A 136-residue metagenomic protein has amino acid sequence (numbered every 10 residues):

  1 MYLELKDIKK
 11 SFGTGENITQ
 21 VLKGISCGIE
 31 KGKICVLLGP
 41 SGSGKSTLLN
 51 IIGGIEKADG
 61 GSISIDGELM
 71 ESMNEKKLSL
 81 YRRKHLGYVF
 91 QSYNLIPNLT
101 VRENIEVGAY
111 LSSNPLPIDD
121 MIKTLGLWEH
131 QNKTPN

Functional and structural regions predicted by a protein language model:
M1-Y2, S11-G24: A short, flexible loop at the N-terminus of ABC-type nucleotide-binding domains that lies
T19, M70-G87: ABC ATPase NBD coupling module
C35-V36, Y88: Short beta-strand immediately N-terminal to the Walker A/P-loop
L38-P40: The feature captures the beta-strand-to-loop junction immediately N-terminal to the Walker
G53: Helix-to-loop junction immediately C-terminal to a conserved catalytic motif
G61-L69: Conserved ABC transporter NBD signature motif
L69, P115-H130: Conserved ABC ATPase "signature" region
P97-E106: Short coil-to-helix segment of the ABC ATPase nucleotide-binding domain corresponding to the Q-loop/switch region
